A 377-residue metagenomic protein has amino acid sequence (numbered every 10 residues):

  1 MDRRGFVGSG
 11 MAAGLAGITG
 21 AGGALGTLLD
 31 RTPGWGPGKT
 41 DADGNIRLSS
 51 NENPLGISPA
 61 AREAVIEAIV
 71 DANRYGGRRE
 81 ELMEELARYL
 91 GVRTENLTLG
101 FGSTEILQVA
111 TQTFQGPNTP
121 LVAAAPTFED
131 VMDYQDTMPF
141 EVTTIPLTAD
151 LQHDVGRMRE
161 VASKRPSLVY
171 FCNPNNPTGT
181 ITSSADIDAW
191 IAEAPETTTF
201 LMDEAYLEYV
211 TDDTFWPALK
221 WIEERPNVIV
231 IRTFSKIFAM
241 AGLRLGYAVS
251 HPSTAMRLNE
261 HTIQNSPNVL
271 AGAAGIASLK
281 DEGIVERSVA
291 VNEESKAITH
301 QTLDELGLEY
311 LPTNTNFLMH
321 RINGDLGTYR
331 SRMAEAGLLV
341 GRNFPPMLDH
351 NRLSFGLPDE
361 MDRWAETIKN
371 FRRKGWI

Functional and structural regions predicted by a protein language model:
M1-G14: N-terminal secretory signal peptides and thylakoid transit peptides that target proteins across membranes
L25-V109: N-terminal small-domain helix-loop-helix segment of the aminotransferase-like
T113-Y134: Conserved PLP-anchoring active-site segment centered on the Schiff-base-forming lysine
L147-A149, E293, L303-A336: Conserved PLP-binding catalytic core of the aspartate aminotransferase-like
V155-S163, P177-F200, E204-I237: Active-site pre-lysine segment of PLP-dependent enzymes
N227-L311: PLP-dependent aminotransferase class I/II
R332-A336, F344-I377: PLP-dependent enzyme catalytic core of the Aspartate aminotransferase-like
